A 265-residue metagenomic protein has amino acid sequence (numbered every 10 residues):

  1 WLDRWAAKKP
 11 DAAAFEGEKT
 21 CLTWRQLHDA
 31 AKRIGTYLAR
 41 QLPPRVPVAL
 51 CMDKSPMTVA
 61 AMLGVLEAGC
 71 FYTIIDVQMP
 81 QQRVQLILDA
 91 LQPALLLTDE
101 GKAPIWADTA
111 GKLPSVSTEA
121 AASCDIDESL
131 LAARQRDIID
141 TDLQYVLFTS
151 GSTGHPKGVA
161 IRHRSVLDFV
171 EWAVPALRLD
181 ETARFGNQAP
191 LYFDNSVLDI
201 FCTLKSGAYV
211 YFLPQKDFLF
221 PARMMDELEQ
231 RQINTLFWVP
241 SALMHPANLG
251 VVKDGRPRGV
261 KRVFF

Functional and structural regions predicted by a protein language model:
W1-R164, L177-R178, G207: Carrier-protein-dependent adenylate-forming modules in NRPS/ANL systems
G17, I74-I75, N187-Q188, L213-P214 (+1 more regions): Thr-Gly-centered strand-to-loop micro-motif
P43-V46, D180-E181, N187, V197 (+1 more regions): His-Asp-centered acyl/peptidyl-transfer active-site segments
M52-D53, L147-S150, A183, A189 (+1 more regions): Active-site beta-alpha turn of Rossmann-fold NAD(P)-dependent dehydrogenases/reductases
D53, G101-A103, A189-Y192, K216-D217 (+2 more regions): Adenylate-forming
L86, A94-L95, R184, N234-T235 (+1 more regions): Short, Asp-centered acidic motifs that coordinate Mg2+ and/or phosphate in catalytic or ligand-binding sites
T109, W172-A173, L249-G250: Residue-level signal for well-ordered alpha-helical positions
K157-G186, D194-T235: Conserved AMP-binding/adenylation subdomain of ANL enzymes
